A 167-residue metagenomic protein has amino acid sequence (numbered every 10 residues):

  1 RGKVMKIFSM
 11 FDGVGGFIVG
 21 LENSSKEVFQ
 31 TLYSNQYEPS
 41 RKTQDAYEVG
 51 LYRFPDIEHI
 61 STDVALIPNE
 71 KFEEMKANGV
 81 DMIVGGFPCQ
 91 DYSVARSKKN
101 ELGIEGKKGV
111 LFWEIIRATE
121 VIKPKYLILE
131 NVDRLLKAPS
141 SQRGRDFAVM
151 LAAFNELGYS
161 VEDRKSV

Functional and structural regions predicted by a protein language model:
R1-V167: Conserved active-site and SAM-binding loop architecture of S-adenosyl-L-methionine-dependent nucleic-acid
